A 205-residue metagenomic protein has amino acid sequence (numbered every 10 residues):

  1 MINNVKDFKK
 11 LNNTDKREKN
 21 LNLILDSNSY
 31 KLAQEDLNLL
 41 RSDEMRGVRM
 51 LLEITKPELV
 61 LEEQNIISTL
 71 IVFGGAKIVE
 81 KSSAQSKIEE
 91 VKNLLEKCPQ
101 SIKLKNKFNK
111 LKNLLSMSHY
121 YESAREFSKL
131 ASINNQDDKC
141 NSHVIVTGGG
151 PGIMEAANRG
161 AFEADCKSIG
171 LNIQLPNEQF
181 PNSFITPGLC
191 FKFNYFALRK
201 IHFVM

Functional and structural regions predicted by a protein language model:
M1, K16-R17: Intrinsic-disorder signal
I2-N3, K9: Peripheral peptide segments
F8-L11, R17-N20, I24-L171: Glycine-rich beta-alpha loop segments
V146-T147, P151-M205: Phosphate/pyrophosphate-binding betaalpha-module
